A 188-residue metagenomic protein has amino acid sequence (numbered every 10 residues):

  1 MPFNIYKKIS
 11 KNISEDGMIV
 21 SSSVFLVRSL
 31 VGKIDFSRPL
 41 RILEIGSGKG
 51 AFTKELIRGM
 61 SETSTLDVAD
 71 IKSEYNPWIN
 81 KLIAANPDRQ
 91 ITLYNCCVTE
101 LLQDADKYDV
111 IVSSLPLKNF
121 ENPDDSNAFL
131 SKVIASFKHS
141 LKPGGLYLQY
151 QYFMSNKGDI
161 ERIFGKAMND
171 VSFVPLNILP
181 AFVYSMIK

Functional and structural regions predicted by a protein language model:
P2-S37: Class I SAM-dependent methyltransferase Rossmann-like catalytic core, especially the SAM/SAH-binding loop
P39-G48: Conserved class I S-adenosyl-L-methionine
G50-K54: Glycine-rich SAM-binding Motif I of class I
K72-E74: Conserved SAM/SAH-binding beta-strand->alpha-helix loop
L102-I111: A short acidic, Gly/Pro-enriched loop at the edge of an enzyme's catalytic core that lines a small-molecule cofactor
N127-P143: A short glycine-rich, Lys/Arg-flanked "PGG" loop and its adjoining helix->strand segment in the class I
G144-Q151: Conserved beta-strand signature within the Rossmann-like core of class I S-adenosyl-L-methionine
S155-K188: Class I S-adenosyl-L-methionine
